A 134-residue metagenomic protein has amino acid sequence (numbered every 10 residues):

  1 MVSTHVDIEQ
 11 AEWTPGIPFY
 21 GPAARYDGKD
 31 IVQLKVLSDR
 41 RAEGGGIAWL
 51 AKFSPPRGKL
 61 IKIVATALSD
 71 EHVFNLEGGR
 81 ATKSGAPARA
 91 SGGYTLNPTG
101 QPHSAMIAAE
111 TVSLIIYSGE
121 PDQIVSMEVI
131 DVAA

Functional and structural regions predicted by a protein language model:
M1-I47, V129-A134: A short, N-terminal "cap"/entry segment at the start of jelly-roll beta-barrel domains of the cupin/DSBH fold
D30-A67, A86-A88, P98-P102: Conserved short histidine dyad/triad with adjacent acidic residue
G46-A48, V73, E110-V112: Structural motif
L50-K52, G79, I116: Residue-level recognition of well-ordered beta-strand positions that form the cores of beta-sheet-rich folds across
G58-L60, V73, G78-T82, Y94 (+1 more regions): Short beta-strand segments in beta-sandwich/barrel cores
D70: Alpha/beta-hydrolase fold active-site loops
S84-S91, M106-I107: Short conserved catalytic/interaction loops centered on acidic-Pro-aromatic/His motifs
T99-S126: Ligand-binding loop in jelly-roll beta-barrel domains
